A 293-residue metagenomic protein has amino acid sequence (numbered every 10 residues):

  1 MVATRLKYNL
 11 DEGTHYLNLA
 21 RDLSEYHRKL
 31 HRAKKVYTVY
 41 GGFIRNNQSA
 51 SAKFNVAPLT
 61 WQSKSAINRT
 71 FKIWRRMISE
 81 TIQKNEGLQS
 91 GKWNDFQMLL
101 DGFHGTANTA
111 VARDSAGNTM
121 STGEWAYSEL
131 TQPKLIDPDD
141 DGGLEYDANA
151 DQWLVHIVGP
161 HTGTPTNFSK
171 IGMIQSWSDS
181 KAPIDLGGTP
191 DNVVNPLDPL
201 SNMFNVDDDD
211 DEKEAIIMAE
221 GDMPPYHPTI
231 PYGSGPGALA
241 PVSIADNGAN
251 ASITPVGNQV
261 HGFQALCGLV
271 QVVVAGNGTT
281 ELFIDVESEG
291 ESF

Functional and structural regions predicted by a protein language model:
M1-H27: N-terminal leader/pro-regions and domain N-caps
L10-L17, M77-W93, V242, N247-V256: Solvent-exposed, conformationally flexible loop/turn segments
D11-H15, I44-A52: Generic structural signal for short, solvent-exposed loop/turn connectors between secondary structure elements
Y26-N47: Beta-rich globular "head" domains
K34, N47-F71, V273-F293: C-terminal interaction-tip segments
T70-I216: Low-complexity, serine/threonine/proline-enriched polar segments
M203-F293: Extended, charged low-complexity segments that frequently continue into or abut oligomerization scaffolds
